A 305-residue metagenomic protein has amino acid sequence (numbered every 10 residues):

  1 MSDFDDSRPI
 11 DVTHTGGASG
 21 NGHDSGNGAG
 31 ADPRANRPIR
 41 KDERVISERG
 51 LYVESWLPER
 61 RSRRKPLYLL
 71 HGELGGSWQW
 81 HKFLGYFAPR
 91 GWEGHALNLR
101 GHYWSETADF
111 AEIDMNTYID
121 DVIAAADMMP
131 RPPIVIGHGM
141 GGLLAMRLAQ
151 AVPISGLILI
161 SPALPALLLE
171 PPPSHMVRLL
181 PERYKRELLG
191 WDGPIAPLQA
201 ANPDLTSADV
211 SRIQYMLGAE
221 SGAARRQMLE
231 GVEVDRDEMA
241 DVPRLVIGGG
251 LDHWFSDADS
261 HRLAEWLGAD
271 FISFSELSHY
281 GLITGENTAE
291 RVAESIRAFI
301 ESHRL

Functional and structural regions predicted by a protein language model:
G72-G76, G139, G250: Active-site glycine-rich loops that stabilize anionic/oxyanionic intermediates across multiple enzyme folds
L74-K82, G94: Serine-hydrolase catalytic-loop signature spanning alpha/beta hydrolases and amidase-signature enzymes
F87-T107: Conserved alpha/beta-hydrolase
H102-P133: Active-site loop/oxyanion-hole signature of alpha/beta-hydrolase fold enzymes
Q150, I154-K185, A224-L229: Flexible "cap/lid" loop of the alpha/beta hydrolase fold
A240, V246-G248: Short beta-strand/loop motif that positions the catalytic acidic residue of the alpha/beta-hydrolase fold
H253-D259: Conserved alpha/beta-hydrolase "acid-adjacent" motif
L277-E290: Catalytic histidine-centered segment of alpha/beta-hydrolase-like enzymes
